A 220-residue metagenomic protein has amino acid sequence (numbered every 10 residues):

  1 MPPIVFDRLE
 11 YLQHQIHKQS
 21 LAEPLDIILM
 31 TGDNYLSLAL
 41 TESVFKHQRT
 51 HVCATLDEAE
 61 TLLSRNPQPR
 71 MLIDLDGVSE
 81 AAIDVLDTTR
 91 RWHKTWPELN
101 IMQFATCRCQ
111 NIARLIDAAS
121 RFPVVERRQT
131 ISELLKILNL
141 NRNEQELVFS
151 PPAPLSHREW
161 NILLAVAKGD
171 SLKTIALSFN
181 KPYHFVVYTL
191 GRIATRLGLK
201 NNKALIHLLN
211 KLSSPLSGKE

Functional and structural regions predicted by a protein language model:
M1-Q145: N-terminal regulatory/sensing modules of transcriptional regulators
T41, W160-L164, Y183: Short, well-structured alpha-helical segments
H51, A167, L197: Glycosyltransferase donor-binding loop in the core domain
R128, G169-D170: Short helix/strand-capping hinge loops at secondary-structure junctions that flank key functional elements
L140-L164: Regulatory hinge/linker segments at domain boundaries that couple sensory/effector modules to output domains
E159-V166, I193, L205: Short alpha-helical "packing" element that flanks the helix-turn-helix/winged-helix DNA-binding module
S171-A204: Recognition helix of helix-turn-helix DNA-binding domains
A194-E220: Basic, Lys/Arg-enriched C-terminal extension of HTH/homeodomain DNA-binding domains
